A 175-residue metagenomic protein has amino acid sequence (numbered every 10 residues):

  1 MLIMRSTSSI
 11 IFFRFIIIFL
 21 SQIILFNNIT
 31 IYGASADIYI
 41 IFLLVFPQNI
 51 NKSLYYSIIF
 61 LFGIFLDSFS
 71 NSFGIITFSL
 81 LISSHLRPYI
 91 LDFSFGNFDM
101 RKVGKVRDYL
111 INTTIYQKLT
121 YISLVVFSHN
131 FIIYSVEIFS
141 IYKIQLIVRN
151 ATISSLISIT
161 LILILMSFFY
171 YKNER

Functional and structural regions predicted by a protein language model:
M1-R175: Terminal, non-globular segments
